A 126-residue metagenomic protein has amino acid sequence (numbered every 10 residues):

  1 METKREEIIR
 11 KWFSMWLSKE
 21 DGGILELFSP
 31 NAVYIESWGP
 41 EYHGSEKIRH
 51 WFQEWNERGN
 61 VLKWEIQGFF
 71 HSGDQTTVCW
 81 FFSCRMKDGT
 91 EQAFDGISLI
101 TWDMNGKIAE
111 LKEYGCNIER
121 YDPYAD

Functional and structural regions predicted by a protein language model:
M1-L27, Y124: Short, low-complexity N-terminal intrinsically disordered segments enriched in polar/charged residues
K4, R49-D126: A beta-strand edge to alpha-helix "cap/lid" segment located at domain peripheries
W12-M15, I35, C84: Alpha-helix C-capping/helix-to-loop hinge sites
F13, P40, G68-F70: Structured beta->alpha junctions
G22, Y34, V61-L62: A general structural signal for well-ordered secondary-structure junctions
V33-H43, W55-E57: A short gly/proline-enriched turn/hairpin at secondary-structure junctions
